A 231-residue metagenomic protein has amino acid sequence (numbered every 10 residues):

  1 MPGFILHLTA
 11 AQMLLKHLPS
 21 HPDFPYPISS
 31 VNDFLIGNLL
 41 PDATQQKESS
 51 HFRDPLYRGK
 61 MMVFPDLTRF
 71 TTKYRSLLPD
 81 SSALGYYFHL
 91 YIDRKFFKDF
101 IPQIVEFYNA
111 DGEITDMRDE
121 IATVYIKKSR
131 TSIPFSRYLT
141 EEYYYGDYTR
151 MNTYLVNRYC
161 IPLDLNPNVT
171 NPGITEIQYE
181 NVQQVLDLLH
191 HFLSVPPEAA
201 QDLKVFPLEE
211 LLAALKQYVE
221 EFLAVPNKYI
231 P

Functional and structural regions predicted by a protein language model:
M1-P231: N-terminal leader/auxiliary helical segments
